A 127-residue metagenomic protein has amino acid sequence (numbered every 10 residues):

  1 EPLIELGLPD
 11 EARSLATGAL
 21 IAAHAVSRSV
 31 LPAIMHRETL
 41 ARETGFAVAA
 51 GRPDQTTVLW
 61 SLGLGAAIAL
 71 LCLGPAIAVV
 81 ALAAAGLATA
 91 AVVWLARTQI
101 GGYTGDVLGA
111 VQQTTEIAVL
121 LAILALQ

Functional and structural regions predicted by a protein language model:
E1-Q127: Hydrophobic alpha-helical transmembrane segments
